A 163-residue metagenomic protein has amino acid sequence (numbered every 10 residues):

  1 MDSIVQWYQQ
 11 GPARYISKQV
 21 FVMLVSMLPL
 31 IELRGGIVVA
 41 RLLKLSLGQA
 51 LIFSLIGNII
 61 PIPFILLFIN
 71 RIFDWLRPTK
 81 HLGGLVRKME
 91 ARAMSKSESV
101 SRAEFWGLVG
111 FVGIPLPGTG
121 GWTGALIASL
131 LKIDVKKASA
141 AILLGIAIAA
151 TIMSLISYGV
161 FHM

Functional and structural regions predicted by a protein language model:
M1-M23, L45-G113, I133-K137, L143 (+1 more regions): Membrane-interfacial helix-loop-helix
M27-V39, F64, L116-L126: Transmembrane helix boundary and interhelical junction motifs in multipass membrane proteins
L33, I62, A150-S154: Hydrophobic transmembrane alpha-helices of multi-pass small-molecule transporters
V39-A40, A141: Short hydrophobic alpha-helical segments that form membrane-spanning helices or hydrophobic packing faces of helical
A40, A128-L130, F161: Helix-capping/transition residues at the boundaries of transmembrane alpha-helices and the short helical linkers
L42, L82-G83, S129, A149: Broad hydrophobic/π-residue packing in well-ordered secondary structure
T119-L143: Hydrophobic alpha-helical transmembrane segments and immediately flanking/interface helices in integral membrane
